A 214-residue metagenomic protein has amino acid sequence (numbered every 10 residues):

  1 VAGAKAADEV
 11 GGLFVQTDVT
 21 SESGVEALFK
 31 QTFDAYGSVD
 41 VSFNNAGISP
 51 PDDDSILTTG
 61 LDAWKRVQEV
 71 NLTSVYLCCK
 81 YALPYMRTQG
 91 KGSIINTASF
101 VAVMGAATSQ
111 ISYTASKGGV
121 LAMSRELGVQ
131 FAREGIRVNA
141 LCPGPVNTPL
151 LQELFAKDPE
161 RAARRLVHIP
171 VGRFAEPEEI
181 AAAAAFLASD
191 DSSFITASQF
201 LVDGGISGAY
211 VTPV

Functional and structural regions predicted by a protein language model:
T17-L28, L61, E178-E179: The beta1-alpha1 cofactor-binding region of Rossmann-like NAD(H)/NADP(H)-dependent oxidoreductases
D53, A185, T196-V214: Short C-terminal tail/terminal secondary-structure segment of NAD(P)H-dependent dehydrogenase/reductase domains
D53-I56, G60-K65, R165: Substrate-binding pocket helix/loop in short-chain dehydrogenase/reductase
T58, S109-Q110, R133, P145-I169 (+1 more regions): A glycine/serine/threonine-rich, flexible loop-to-helix segment that serves as the NAD(P) cofactor-binding "lid"
C79, S116, S124: Active-site helix of classical SDR
P84, V129-R133, S193: Alpha-helical segment proximal to the catalytic Tyr-Lys
S99: Residue(s) in the substrate-gating loop at a strand-loop-helix junction that position the organic substrate next
